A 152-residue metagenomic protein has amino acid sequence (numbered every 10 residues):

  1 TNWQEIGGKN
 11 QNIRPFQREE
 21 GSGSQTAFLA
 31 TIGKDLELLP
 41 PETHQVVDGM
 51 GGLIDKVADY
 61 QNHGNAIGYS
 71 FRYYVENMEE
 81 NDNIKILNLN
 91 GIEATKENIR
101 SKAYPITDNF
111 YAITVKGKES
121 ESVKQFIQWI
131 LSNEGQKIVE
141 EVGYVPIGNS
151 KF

Functional and structural regions predicted by a protein language model:
T1-F152: Exported/periplasmic ABC-transporter solute-binding proteins
